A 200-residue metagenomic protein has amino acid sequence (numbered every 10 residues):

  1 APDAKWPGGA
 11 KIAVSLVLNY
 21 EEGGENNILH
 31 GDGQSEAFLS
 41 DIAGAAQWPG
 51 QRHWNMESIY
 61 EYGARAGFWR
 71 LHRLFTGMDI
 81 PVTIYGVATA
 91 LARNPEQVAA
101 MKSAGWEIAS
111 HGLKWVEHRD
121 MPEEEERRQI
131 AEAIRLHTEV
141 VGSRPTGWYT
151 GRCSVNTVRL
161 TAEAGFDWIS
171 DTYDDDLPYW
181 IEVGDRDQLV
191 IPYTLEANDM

Functional and structural regions predicted by a protein language model:
A1-I191: Catalytic alpha-helical scaffold of carbohydrate-active enzymes acting on polysaccharides/glycoconjugates
T194-M200: Catalytic grooves of carbohydrate-active enzymes
